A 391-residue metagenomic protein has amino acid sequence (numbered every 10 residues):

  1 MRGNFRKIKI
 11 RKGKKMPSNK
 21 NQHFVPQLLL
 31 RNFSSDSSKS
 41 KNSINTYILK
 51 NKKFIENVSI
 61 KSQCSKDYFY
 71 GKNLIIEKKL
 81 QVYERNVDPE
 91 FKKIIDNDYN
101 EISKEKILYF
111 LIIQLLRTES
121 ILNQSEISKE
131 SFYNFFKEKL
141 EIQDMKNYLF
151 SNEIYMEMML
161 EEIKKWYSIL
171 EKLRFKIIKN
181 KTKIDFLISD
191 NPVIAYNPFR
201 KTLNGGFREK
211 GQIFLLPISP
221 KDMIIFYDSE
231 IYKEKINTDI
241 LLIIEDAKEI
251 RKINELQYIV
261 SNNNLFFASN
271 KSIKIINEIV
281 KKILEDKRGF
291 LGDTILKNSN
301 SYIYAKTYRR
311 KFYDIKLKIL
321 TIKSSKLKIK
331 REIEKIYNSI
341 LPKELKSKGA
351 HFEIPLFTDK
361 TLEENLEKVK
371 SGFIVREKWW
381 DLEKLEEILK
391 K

Functional and structural regions predicted by a protein language model:
R2-N21, Q27-K391: Alpha-helical structural context detector biased toward long hydrophobic helices
